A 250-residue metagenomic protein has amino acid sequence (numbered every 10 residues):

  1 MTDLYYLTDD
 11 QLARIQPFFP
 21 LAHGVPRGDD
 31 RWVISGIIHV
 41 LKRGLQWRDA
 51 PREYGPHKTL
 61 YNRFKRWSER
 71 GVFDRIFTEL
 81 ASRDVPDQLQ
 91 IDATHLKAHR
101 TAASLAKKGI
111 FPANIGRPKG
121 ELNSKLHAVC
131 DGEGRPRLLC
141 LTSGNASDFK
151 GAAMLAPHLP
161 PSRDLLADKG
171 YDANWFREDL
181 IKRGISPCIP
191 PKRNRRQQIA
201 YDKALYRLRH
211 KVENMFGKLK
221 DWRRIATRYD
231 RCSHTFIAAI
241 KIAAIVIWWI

Functional and structural regions predicted by a protein language model:
M1-I250: Short alpha-helical elements
